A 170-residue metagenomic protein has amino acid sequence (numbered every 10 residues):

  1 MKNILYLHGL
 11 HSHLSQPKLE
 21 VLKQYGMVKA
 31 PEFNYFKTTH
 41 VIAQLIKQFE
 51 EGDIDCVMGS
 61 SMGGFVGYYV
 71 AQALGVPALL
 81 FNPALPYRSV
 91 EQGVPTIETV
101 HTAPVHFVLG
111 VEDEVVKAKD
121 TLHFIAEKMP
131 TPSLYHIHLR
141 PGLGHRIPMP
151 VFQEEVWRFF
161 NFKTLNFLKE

Functional and structural regions predicted by a protein language model:
M1-G52: Active-site catalytic motif of lipid deacylating hydrolases and related acyltransferases
G9-L10, P31-F36, V76-R88, G110-E112: Active-site nucleophile loop of the alpha/beta-hydrolase fold
S12-H13, V111-K117, H123, H145-R146: Acidic catalytic loop of the alpha/beta-hydrolase fold
L19, G93, A103, K117-E127 (+1 more regions): Short alpha-helix in the alpha/beta-hydrolase fold that links the catalytic acid
T39, P141-F152: Catalytic histidine-centered segment of alpha/beta-hydrolase-like enzymes
M58-G67: Gly/Ala-rich beta-loop-alpha elbow adjacent to hydrolase catalytic centers
V100-T102, H106-D113: Short beta-strand/loop motif that positions the catalytic acidic residue of the alpha/beta-hydrolase fold
A126-R146: Catalytic histidine neighborhood in serine/cysteine hydrolases with alpha/beta-hydrolase-type architecture
